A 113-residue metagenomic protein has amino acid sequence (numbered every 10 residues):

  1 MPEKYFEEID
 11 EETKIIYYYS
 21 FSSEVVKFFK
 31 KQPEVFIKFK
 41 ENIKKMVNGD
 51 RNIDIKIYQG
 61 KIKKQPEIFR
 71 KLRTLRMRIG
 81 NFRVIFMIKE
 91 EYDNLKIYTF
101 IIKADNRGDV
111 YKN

Functional and structural regions predicted by a protein language model:
M1-E8, T74-N113: Enriched for short, Lys/Arg-rich terminal
M1-M46: Arg/Lys-rich, positively charged N-terminal/basic patches that mediate binding to nucleic acids
M1-Y5, K44, Q59-K64, K89: Intrinsically disordered, low-complexity boundary segments flanking structured domains
K14-Y19, K61-L72, E90-I97: Intrinsically disordered, low-complexity coil segments
S23-V26, K63-Q65, D109-V110: A short acidic, often aromatic-flanked loop/helix-cap motif at beta-alpha or helix-coil junctions that lines enzyme
K27, K45, I53, V84 (+1 more regions): Active-site micro-motifs of SAM-dependent methyltransferase domains
K45-R76: A short, surface-exposed loop/turn module that caps and links secondary-structure elements
